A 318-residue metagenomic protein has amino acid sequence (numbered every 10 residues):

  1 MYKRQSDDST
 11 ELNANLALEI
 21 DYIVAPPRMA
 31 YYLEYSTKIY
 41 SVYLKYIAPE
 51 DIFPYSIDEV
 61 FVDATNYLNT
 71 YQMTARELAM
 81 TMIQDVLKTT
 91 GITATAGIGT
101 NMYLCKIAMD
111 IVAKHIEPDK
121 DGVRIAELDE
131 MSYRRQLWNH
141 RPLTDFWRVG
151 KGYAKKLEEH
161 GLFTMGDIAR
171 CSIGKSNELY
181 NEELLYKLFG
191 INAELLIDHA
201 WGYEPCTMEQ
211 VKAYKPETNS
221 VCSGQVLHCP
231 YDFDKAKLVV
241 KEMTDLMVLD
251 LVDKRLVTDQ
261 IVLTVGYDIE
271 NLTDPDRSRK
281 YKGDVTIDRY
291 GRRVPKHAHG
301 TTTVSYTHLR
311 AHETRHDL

Functional and structural regions predicted by a protein language model:
M1-Y2, A311-T314, L318: Short, small-residue-biased leader/transition segments that mark boundaries at the very start of proteins
K3-R310: Basic, low-complexity intrinsically disordered segments
